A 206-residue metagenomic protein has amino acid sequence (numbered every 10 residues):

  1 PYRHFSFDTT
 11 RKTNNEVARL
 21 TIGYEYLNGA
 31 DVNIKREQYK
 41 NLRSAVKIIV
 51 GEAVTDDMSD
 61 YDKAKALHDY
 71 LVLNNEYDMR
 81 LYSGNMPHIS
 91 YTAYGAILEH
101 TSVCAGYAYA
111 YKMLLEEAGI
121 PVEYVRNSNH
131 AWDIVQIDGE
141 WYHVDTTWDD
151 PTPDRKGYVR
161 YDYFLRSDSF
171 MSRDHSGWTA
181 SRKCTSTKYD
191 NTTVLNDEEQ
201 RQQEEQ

Functional and structural regions predicted by a protein language model:
P1-I48: Linear, non-domain "peripheral" regions
T13-N15, N28-R36, L81-S90, P153-G157: Intrinsically disordered, low-complexity coil segments
R19-T21, T92-A93, E140-T146: Short, well-ordered strand-loop elements centered on a beta-strand within folded domains, enriched for acidic residues
I34-A96: Secondary-structure boundary elements
E37, L98-S102, Y124: Alpha-helix capping and helix-loop boundary segments enriched in small/acidic/polar residues
A64-L67, I97-L115: Active-site nucleophilic cysteine motif
A105-M171: Hydrophobic/aromatic-rich core segments of domains that either
R155-Q206: Low-complexity, Gly/Ser/Thr/Pro-rich intrinsically disordered linker/tail segments
